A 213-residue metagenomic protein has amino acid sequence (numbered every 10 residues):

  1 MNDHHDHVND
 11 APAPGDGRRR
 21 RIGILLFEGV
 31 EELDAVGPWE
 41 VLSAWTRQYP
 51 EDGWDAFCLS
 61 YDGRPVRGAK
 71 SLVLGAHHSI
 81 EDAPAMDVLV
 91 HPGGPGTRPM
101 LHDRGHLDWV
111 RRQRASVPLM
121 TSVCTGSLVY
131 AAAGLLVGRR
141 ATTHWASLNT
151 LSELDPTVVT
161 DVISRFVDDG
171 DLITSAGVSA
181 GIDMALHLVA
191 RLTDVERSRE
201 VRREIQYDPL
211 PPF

Functional and structural regions predicted by a protein language model:
M1-M120, S127-A132, N149, L154-I163 (+1 more regions): Extended, subdomain-level signal for the structured scaffold at the beginning of enzyme domains
R19-R21, R140, D171: Residues that mark the start of a beta-strand
L26, T143, A176: Small/polar loops that bind or transfer phosphate-bearing groups
M120-T121, A141: A short beta-strand/loop micro-motif in the catalytic core of glycosyltransferases that engages the nucleotide-sugar
V123, V178: Conserved alpha/beta-hydrolase "nucleophile elbow" surrounding the catalytic nucleophile
L135-E153: Short, glycine-/small-residue-rich phosphate/pyrophosphate-handling segment
D168: Active-site rim beta-loop-alpha module in soluble metabolic enzymes
D171-G177: A short glycine-threonine-serine/GTX helix/turn-capping micro-motif
